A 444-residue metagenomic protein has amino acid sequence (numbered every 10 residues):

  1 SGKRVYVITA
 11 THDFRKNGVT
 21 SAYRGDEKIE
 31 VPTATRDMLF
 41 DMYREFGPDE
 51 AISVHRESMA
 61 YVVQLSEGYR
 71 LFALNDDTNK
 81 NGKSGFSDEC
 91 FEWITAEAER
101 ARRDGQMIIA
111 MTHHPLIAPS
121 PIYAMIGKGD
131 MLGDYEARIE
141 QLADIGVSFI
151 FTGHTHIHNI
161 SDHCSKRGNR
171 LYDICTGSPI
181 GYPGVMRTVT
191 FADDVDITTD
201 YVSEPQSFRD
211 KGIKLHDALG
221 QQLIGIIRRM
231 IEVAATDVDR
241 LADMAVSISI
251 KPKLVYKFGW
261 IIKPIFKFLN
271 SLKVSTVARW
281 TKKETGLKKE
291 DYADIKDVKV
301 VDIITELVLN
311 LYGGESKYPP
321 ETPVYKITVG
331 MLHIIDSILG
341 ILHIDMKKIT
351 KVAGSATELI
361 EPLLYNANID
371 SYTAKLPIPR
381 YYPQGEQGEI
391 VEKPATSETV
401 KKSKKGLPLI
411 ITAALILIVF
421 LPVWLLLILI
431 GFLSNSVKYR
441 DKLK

Functional and structural regions predicted by a protein language model:
S1-E92, E99, R167, T188: Extended active-site neighborhood of metal-dependent phosphoesterases/phosphodiesterases
T11-R15, D76-K80, H114-A118, T155-N159 (+2 more regions): Solvent-exposed loop/turn segments at secondary-structure junctions within structured extracellular/periplasmic domains
V19-D37, G127-E136, D162-P179: Short, electropositive alpha-helical surface patch
Q64-L65, R70-F72, N81-Y172, M230-V233 (+5 more regions): His/acidic metal-ligating clusters that form di-metal
Y182-M186: Short, surface-exposed coil-to-beta transition loops
T198-D210: Short, solvent-exposed aromatic-acidic interface loops
S207-K444: Non-catalytic terminal accessory segments
